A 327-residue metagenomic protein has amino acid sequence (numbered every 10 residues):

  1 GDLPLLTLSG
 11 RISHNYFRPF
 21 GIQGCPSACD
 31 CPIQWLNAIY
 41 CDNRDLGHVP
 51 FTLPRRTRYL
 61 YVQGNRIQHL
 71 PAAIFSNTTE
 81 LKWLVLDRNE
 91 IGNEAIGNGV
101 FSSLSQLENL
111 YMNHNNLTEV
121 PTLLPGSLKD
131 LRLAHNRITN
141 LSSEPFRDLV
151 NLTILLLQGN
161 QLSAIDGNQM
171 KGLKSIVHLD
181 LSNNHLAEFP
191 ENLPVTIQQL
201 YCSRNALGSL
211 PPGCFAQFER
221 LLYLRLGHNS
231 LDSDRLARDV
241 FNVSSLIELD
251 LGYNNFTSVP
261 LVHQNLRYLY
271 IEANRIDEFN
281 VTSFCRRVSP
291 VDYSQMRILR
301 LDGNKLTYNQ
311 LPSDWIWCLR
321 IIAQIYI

Functional and structural regions predicted by a protein language model:
G1-N43, R55-R56, R66, E80 (+4 more regions): Terminal targeting and flexible regions in eukaryotic proteins, enriched in but not limited to LRR-containing proteins
I22, P26-A28, A38, I67 (+8 more regions): Disulfide-stabilized extracellular ectodomain repeats and their linkers
I33-W83, D87-I91: LRR N-terminal entry segment and analogous cap-like coil->beta motifs
A38, Y59, H69, W83-V85 (+13 more regions): Conserved LRR concave beta-strand detector
R44, N65, L86-N89, M112-N115 (+8 more regions): Consensus "Asn ladder" position of solenoid repeat domains
G47, Q68, G92-E94, T118 (+9 more regions): Leucine-rich repeat
T52-P54, A73-N77, A95-L104, P121-S127 (+8 more regions): A structural signal for leucine-rich repeat
Q68-P71, F75-D166, K171-G172, H178: A generic tandem-repeat structural signature
